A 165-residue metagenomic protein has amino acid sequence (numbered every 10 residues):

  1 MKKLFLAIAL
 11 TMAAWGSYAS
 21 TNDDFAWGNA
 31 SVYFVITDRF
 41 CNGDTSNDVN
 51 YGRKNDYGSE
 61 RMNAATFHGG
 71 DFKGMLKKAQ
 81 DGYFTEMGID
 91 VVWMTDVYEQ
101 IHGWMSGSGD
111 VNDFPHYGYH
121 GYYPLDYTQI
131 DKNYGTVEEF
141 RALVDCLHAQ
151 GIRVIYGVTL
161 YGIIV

Functional and structural regions predicted by a protein language model:
M1-L4: Positively charged n-region of N-terminal signal peptides that target proteins for export
A9-S17: Hydrophobic h-region of N-terminal signal peptides that target proteins for export in Gram-negative bacteria
A19-R153, Y161-I163: N-terminal structural segment of carbohydrate-active enzymes
